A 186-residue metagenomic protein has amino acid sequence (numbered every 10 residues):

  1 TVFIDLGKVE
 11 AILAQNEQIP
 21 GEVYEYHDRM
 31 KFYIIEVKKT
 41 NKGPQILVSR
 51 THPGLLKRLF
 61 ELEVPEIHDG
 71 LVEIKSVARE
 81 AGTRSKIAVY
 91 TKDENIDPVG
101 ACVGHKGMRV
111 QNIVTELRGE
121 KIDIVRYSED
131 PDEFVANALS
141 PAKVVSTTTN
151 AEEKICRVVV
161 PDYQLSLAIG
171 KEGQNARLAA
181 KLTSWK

Functional and structural regions predicted by a protein language model:
T1-K186: RNA-contacting regions in translation and RNA-metabolism proteins, encompassing KH/S1 modules where present
